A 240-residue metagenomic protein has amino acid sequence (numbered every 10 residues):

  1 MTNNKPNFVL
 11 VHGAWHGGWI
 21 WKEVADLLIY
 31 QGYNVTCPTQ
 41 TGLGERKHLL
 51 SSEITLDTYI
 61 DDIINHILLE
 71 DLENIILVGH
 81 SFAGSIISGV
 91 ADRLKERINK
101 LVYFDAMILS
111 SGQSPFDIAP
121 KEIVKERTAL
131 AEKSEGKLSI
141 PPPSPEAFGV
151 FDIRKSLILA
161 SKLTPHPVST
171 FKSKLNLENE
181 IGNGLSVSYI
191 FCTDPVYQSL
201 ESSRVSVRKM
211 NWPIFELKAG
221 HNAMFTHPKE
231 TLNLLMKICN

Functional and structural regions predicted by a protein language model:
N4-K47: Conserved HGGG/HGGXW glycine-rich cap/lid loop of the alpha/beta-hydrolase fold
E23, G89-R93: Active-site signature of alpha/beta-hydrolase-fold catalytic machinery across serine- and Asp/Cys-nucleophile hydrolases
N34, Q40-I76, D92-R93, F116-P120: Active-site loop/oxyanion-hole signature of alpha/beta-hydrolase fold enzymes
S52, D92-I98, V102-I140, T170-F171 (+3 more regions): Flexible "cap/lid" loop of the alpha/beta hydrolase fold
V78-G79, A83, I87: Gly/Ala-rich beta-loop-alpha elbow adjacent to hydrolase catalytic centers
S161-E180, T193-Q198: Active-site nucleophile elbow and catalytic-triad environment of alpha/beta-hydrolase enzymes
C192-F225, E230, K237-I238: Conserved loop-alpha-helix segment in the C-terminal half of the alpha/beta-hydrolase fold that carries the catalytic
